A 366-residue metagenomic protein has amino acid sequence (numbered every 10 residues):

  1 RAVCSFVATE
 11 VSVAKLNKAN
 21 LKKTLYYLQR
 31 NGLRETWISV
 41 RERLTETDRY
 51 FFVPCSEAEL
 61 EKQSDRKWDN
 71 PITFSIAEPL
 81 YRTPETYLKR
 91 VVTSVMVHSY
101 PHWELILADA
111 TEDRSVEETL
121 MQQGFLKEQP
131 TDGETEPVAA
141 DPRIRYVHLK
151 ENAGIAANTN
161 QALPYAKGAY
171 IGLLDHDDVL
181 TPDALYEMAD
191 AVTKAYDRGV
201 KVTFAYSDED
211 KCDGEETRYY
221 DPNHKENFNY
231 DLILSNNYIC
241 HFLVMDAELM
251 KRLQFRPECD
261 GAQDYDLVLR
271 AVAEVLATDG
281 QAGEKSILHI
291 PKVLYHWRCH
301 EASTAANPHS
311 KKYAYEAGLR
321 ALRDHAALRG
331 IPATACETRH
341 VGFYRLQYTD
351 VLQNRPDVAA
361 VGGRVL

Functional and structural regions predicted by a protein language model:
Y26-S94, E337-V351: N-proximal low-complexity "stem/linker" segments adjacent to membrane-targeting elements
V92-H102, N354-R355: Short, acidic, metal-binding catalytic loop of nucleotide-sugar glycosyltransferases
H102-E112, R145-L149: Short beta-strand/loop segment that forms part of the nucleotide-sugar
D109-L120, F125, E151: A conserved acidic beta->alpha catalytic loop
L149-A166: Glycine-rich, basic loop-to-helix element that forms the pyrophosphate-binding segment of sugar-nucleotide handling
I171: Short aromatic/hydrophobic "clamp" motif used to bind/position activated sugar donors
D183-Y219, L352-L366: Conserved donor NDP-sugar-binding/catalytic core segment of glycosyltransferases
N229-E316, R320: Conserved nucleotide-sugar donor-binding catalytic segment
